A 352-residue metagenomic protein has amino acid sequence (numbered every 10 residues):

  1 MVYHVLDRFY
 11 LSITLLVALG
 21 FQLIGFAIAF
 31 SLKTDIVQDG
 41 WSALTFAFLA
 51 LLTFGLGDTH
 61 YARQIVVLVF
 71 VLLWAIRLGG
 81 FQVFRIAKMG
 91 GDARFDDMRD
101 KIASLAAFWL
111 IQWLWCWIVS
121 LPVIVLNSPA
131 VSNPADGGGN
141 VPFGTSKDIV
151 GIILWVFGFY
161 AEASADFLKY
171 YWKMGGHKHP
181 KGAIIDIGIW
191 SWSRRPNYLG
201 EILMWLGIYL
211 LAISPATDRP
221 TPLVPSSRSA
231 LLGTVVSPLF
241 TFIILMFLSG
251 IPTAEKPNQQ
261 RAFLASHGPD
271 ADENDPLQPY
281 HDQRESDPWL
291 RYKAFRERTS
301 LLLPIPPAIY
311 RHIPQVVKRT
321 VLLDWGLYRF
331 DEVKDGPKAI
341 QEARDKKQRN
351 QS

Functional and structural regions predicted by a protein language model:
Y3-Q22, T45-A75, V119-L168, K173-S352: Hydrophobic transmembrane alpha-helices
L23-L32, G80-I86: C-terminal ends of transmembrane helices
A29-I36, D58: Membrane-interface helix caps and helix-loop-helix hairpins in membrane proteins
K33-F48, K88-F108, A183-W190: Juxtamembrane helix-capping/reentrant segments at transmembrane boundaries
I36-V37, I76-A93, A130, G250-A254: Juxtamembrane interfacial secondary-structure elements that flank transmembrane helices in multi-pass membrane proteins
Q38, S104-C116, R194-E201: Select subsegments of transmembrane alpha-helices in polytopic membrane proteins, especially boundary-proximal
F95, S104-W115, K147-L154: Hydrophobic, well-ordered secondary-structure segments
